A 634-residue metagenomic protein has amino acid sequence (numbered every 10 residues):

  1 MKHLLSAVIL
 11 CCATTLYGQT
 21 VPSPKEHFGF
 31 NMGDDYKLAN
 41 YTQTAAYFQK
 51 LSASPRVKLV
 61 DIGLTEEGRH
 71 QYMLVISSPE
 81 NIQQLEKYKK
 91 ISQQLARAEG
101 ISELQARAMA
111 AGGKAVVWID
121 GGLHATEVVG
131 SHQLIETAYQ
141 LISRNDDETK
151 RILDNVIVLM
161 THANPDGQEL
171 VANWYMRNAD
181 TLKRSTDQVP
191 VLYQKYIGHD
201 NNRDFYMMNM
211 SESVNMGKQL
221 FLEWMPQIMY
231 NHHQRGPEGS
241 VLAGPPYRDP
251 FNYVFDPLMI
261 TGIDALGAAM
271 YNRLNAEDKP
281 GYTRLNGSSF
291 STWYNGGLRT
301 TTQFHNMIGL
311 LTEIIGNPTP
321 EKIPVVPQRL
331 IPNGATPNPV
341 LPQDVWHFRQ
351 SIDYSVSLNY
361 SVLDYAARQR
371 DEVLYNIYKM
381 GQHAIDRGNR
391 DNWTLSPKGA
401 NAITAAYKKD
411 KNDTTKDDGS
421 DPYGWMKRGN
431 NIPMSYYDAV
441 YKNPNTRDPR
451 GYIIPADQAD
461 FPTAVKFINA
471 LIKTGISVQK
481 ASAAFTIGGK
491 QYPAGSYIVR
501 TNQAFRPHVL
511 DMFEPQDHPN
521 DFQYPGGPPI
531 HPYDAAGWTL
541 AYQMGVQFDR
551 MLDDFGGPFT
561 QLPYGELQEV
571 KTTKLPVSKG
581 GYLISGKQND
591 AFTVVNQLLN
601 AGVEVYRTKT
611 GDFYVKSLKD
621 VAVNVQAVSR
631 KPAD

Functional and structural regions predicted by a protein language model:
M1, K183-D187, Q479: Extended low-complexity acidic/polar segments
M1-S23: Bacterial Sec-dependent N-terminal signal peptides
Q19-V128, H132-V156, I197, R203-D204 (+7 more regions): Intrinsic-disorder/low-complexity accessory segments
T126-E127, R235-G239: Active-site environment of divalent metal-dependent phosphoester hydrolases
E148, L153-F205: Divalent-metal coordination cores built from histidine and acidic residues
A163-P165, Q234-G236, G316: Active-site-proximal loop/turn and secondary-structure-junction residues that shape catalytic pockets, frequently
N215: Active-site-proximal loop/helix segments of hydrolase catalytic cores
